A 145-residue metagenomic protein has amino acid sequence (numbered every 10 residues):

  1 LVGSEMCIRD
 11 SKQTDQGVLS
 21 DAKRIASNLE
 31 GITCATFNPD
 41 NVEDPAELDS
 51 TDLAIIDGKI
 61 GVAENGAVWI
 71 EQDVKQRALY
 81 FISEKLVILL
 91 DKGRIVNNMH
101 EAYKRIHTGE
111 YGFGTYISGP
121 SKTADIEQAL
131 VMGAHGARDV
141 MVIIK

Functional and structural regions predicted by a protein language model:
L1-I8: Short, small-residue-biased leader/transition segments that mark boundaries at the very start of proteins
V2, Q16-S20, L79-Y80, A134-G136: Short, surface-exposed loop and linker segments with low hydrophobicity and enrichment for Pro/Ser/Thr
E5, K23, D52: Conserved acidic residues
R9-A35: Metal-assisted phosphate- and nucleotidyl-transfer catalytic regions
K12-Q13, A26, T36-N38, D91 (+2 more regions): Short, solvent-exposed coil/turn linker segments
D15, I25, V42-E43, A129-L130: Intrinsically disordered, low-complexity boundary segments flanking structured domains
I32-G58: A contiguous, basic/glycine-rich beta-loop/short-helix subdomain that forms a polymer-engagement track
D49-S50, A54-K145: Conserved phosphate- and dinucleotide-binding cores of soluble alpha/beta proteins, encompassing both enzyme active
